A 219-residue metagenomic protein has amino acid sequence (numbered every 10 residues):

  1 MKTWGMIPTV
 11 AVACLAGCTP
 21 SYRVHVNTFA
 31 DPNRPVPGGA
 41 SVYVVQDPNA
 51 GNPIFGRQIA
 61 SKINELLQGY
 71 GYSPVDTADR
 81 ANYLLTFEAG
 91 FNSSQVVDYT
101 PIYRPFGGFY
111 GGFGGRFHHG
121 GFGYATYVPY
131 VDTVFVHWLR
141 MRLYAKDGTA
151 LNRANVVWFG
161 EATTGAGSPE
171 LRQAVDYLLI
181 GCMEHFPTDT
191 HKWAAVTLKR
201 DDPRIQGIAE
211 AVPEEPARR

Functional and structural regions predicted by a protein language model:
M1-C18: Sec-dependent bacterial lipoprotein signal peptides
G17-Y70, V75, S93, V97 (+1 more regions): A structural "domain/chain start" motif
C18-R34, V128-R219: C-terminal/domain-edge helix-coil "capping" segments
G39, L67, D79-L84, V134-W138 (+1 more regions): Extracytoplasmic
V44, T77-N92: A short, hydrophobic beta-strand-centered structural micro-motif
N49-G51, G90-S94, G148, T163-G167: Solvent-exposed loop/turn segments at secondary-structure junctions within structured extracellular/periplasmic domains
A50-S61, D79, G165-Y177: Soluble non-cytosolic domains of exported or imported proteins
F87-A150: Surface-exposed short loop/turn segments
